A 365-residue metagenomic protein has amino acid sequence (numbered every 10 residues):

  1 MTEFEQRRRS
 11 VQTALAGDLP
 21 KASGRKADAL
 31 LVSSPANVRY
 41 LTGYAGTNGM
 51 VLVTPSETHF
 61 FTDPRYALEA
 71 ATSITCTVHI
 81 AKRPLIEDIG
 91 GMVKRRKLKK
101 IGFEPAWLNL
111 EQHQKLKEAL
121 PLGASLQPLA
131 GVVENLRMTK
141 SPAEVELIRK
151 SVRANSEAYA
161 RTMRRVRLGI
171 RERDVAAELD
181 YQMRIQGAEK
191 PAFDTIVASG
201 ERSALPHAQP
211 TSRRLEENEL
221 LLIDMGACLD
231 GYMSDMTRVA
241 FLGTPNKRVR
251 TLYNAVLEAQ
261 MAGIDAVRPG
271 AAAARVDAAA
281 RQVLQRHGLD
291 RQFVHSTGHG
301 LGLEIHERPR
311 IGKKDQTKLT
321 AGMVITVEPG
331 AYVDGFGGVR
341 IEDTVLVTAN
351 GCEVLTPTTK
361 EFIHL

Functional and structural regions predicted by a protein language model:
M1-L365: Active-site neighborhoods and metal-handling regions in enzymes and metal-associated proteins
